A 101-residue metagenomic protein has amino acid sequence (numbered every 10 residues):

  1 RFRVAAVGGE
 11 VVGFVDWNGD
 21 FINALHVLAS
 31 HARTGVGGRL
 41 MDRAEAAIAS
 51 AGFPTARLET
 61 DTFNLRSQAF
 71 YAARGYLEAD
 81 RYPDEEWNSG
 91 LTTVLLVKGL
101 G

Functional and structural regions predicted by a protein language model:
R1-G13: Conserved beta-hairpin
F2, P54-G101: C-terminal "cap" of GNAT-fold acetyltransferases
V15-W17, L77: Short hydrophobic beta-strand motif reused across regulatory alpha/beta modules
N18-S30, G38: Conserved acetyl-CoA binding element of GNAT-fold acetyltransferases
L28-S30, T34, T62-F63: Active-site acidic-Proline motif in GNAT/NAT acetyltransferases
R33-A46, A69-A73: Conserved acetyl-CoA-binding loop-helix of GNAT-fold acetyltransferases
T34, A51-P54: Short coil/turn segments at alpha/beta junctions that flank glycine-rich nucleotide-binding fingerprints
E45, A49, L58-T60: Short acidic/polar micro-motifs centered on Gly/Asp/Asn
